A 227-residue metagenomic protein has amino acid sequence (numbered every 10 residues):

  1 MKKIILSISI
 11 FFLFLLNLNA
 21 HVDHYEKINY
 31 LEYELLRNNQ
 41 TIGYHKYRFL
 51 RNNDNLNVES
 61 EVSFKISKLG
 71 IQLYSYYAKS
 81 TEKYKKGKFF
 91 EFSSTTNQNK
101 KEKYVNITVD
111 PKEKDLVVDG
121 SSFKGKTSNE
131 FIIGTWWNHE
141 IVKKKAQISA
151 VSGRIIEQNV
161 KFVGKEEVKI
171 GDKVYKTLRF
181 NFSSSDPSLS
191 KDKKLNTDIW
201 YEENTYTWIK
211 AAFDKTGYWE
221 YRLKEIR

Functional and structural regions predicted by a protein language model:
M1-I4: Positively charged n-region of N-terminal signal peptides that target proteins for export
L6-S7, Y206: General alpha-helical segment detector with a strong preference for membrane-spanning helices and helix-boundary regions
S7-L15: Bacterial N-terminal signal peptides
L15, K126-T127, S190: Alpha-helical interaction segments
H21-D110, H139-R227: Acidic, serine/threonine-rich low-complexity disordered tracts
S94-G134: Hydrophobic, well-structured mid-protein blocks that either form specific transmembrane helices
